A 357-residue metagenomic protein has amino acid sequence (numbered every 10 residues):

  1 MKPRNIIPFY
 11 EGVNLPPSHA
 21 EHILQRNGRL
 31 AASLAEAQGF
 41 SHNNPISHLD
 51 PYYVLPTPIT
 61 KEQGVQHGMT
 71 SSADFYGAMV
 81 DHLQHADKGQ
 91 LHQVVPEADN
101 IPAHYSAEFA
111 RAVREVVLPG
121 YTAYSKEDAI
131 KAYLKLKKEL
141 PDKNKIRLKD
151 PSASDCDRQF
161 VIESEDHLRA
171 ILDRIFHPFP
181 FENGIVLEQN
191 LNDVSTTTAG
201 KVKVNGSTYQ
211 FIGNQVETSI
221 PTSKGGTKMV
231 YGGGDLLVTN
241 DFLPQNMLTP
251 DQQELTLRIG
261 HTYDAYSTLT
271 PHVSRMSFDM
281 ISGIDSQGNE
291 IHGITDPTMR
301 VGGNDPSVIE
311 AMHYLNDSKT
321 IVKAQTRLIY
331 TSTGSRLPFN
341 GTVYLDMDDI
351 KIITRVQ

Functional and structural regions predicted by a protein language model:
M1-F40, Y105-A110: Short, charged N-terminal beta->alpha structural module
Y10-N14, L55-E62, A153: Short, flexible beta-strand-to-coil junctions
A32-K143: Conserved N-proximal alpha/beta basic substrate-recognition cap immediately N-terminal to, or forming the N-lobe
L91-I185, K203-G206, G234-T262: Active-site nucleotide/adenylate-binding loops and adjacent lid/helix of ATP-dependent enzymes
S152-S154, N190-V194, T270-R275: A short catalytic or substrate-binding loop motif that flags glycine-/basic-rich loops and adjacent residues that bind
E163, A170-M229, S277-I294, T298 (+1 more regions): Phosphate-binding site of ATP-dependent enzymes
K224-E290, D317, V322-V356: A long amphipathic alpha-helix within ATP-dependent nucleotide-binding catalytic cores
D305-K319: A short alpha/beta connector and helix-capping loop motif
